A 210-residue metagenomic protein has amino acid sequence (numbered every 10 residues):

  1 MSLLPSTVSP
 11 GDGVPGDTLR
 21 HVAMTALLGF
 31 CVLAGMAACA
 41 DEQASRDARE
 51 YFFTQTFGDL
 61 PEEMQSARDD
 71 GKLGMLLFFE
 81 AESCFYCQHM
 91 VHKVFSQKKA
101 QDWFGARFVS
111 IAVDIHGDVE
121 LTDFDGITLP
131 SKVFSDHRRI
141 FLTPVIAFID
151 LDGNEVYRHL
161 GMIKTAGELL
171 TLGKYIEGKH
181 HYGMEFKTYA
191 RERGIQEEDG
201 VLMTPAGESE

Functional and structural regions predicted by a protein language model:
V22-A34: Bacterial N-terminal signal peptides
A34-S45: Bacterial Sec-dependent signal peptides at the C-terminal "C-region" and cleavage site
T56-M75: A short beta-strand-turn-helix
K72-C84, S110: Short active-site neighborhood of thiol/selenol oxidoreductases, capturing the structured segment around
Q88-W103: Typically the conserved alpha-helix immediately C-terminal to a functionally engaged Cys/Sec in thioredoxin-like
A100-L129: Thiol-based oxidoreductase modules, predominantly thioredoxin-like and allied folds used for disulfide exchange
D136-Y182: Non-catalytic, surface beta->alpha helical segment in thiol-disulfide oxidoreductase systems
M162-E210: Thiol-/selenol-based redox modules, centered on thioredoxin-like and closely related oxidoreductase domains
